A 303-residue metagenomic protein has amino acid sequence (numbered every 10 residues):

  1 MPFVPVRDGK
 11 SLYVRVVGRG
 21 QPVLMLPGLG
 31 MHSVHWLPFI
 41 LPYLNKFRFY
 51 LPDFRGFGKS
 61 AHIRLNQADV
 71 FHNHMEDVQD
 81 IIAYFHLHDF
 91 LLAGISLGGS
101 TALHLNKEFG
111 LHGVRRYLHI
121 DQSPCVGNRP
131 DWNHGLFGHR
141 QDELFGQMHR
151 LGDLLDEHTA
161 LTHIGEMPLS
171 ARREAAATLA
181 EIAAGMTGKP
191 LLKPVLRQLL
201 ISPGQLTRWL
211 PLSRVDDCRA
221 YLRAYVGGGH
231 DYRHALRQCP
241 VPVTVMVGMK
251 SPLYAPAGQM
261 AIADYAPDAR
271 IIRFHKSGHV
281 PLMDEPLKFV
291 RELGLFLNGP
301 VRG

Functional and structural regions predicted by a protein language model:
M1-V23, L44-R48, A83, L87-H88 (+2 more regions): Alpha/beta-hydrolase fold catalytic core
R7, L41, L51-L97, N106-E108 (+2 more regions): Active-site loop/oxyanion-hole signature of alpha/beta-hydrolase fold enzymes
K10-I63: Conserved HGGG/HGGXW glycine-rich cap/lid loop of the alpha/beta-hydrolase fold
H35-L37, S60-N66, R129-D131, P256-A257: Conserved catalytic-core motifs of eukaryotic protein kinase domains, centered on the activation segment
H88-D131: Conserved hydrolase catalytic core segment
R115-P168: Flexible "cap/lid" loop of the alpha/beta hydrolase fold
G188-D264, R270-R273: Conserved serine/cysteine hydrolase catalytic core
F274-V290: Catalytic histidine-centered segment of alpha/beta-hydrolase-like enzymes
